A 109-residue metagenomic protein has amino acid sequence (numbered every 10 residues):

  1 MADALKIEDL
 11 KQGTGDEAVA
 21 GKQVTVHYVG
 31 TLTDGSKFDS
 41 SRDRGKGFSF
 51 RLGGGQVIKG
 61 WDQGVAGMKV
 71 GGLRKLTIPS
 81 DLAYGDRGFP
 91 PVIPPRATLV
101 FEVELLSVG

Functional and structural regions predicted by a protein language model:
M1-G109: Cross-family detector of peptidyl-prolyl cis-trans isomerase
